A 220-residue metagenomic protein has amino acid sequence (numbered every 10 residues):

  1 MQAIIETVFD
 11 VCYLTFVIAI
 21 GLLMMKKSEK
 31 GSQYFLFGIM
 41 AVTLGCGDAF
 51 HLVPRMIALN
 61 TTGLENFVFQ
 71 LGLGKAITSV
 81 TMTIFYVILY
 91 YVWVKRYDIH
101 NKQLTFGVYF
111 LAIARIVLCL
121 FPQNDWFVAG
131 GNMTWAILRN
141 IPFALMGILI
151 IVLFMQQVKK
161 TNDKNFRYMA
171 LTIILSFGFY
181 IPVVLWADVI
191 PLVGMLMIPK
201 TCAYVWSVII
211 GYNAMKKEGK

Functional and structural regions predicted by a protein language model:
M1-I18: Hydrophobic transmembrane alpha-helical segments in integral membrane proteins
A3-I5, G63-K75, V128-I141, I190-K200: Non-cytosolic membrane-interface motifs at loop->transmembrane helix junctions
F16-K26, V87-W93, V117-P122, I141-R167 (+2 more regions): Alpha-helical transmembrane segments in multipass membrane proteins, preferentially the mid-helix core
G21-K27, L52-F67, G72-F106, F154 (+1 more regions): Internal transmembrane alpha-helix with an interfacial aromatic "cap," most often the third helix
M25-F37, W93-L104, G131, M155-R167 (+1 more regions): Membrane-interface helix-boundary motifs at transmembrane edges
M40-I57: A generic, lipid-embedded transmembrane alpha helix
C46-A49, L111-F121, I174-V184: Aromatic-anchored segments of alpha-helical transmembrane domains
V80-I150: Membrane-proximal helix-loop-helix units in multi-pass membrane proteins
